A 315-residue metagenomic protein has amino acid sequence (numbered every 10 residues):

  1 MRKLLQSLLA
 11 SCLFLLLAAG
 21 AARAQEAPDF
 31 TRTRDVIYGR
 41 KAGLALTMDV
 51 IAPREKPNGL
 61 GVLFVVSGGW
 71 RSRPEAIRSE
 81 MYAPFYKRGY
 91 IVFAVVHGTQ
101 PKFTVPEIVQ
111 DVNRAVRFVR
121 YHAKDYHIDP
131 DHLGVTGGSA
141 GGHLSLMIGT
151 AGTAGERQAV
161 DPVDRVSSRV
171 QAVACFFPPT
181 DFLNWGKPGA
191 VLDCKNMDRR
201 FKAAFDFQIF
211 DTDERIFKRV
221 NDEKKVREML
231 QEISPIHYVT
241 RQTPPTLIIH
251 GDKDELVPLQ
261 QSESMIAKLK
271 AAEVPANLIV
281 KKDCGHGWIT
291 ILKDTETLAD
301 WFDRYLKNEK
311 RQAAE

Functional and structural regions predicted by a protein language model:
Q25-K56: N-terminal cap/lid segment of alpha/beta-hydrolase-fold proteins
K41, G149, K187-Y238, P244 (+1 more regions): Mobile cap/lid helix-loop segments that gate and shape the active-site cleft of serine hydrolases
N58-G68: Short beta-strand element of the alpha/beta-hydrolase
E75-A94: Short amphipathic alpha-helix adjacent to the substrate-entry channel of hydrolases
A76, R114-L192: Primarily recognizes the serine-hydrolase "nucleophile elbow" in alpha/beta-hydrolase and SGNH/GDSL folds
T99-Q100, K281-W288: Histidine-bearing beta->alpha loop at or near hydrolase active sites
D181-F182, K253-V257, W288: Acidic catalytic loop of the alpha/beta-hydrolase fold
Q242, I248-H250, D254: Short beta-strand/loop motif that positions the catalytic acidic residue of the alpha/beta-hydrolase fold
